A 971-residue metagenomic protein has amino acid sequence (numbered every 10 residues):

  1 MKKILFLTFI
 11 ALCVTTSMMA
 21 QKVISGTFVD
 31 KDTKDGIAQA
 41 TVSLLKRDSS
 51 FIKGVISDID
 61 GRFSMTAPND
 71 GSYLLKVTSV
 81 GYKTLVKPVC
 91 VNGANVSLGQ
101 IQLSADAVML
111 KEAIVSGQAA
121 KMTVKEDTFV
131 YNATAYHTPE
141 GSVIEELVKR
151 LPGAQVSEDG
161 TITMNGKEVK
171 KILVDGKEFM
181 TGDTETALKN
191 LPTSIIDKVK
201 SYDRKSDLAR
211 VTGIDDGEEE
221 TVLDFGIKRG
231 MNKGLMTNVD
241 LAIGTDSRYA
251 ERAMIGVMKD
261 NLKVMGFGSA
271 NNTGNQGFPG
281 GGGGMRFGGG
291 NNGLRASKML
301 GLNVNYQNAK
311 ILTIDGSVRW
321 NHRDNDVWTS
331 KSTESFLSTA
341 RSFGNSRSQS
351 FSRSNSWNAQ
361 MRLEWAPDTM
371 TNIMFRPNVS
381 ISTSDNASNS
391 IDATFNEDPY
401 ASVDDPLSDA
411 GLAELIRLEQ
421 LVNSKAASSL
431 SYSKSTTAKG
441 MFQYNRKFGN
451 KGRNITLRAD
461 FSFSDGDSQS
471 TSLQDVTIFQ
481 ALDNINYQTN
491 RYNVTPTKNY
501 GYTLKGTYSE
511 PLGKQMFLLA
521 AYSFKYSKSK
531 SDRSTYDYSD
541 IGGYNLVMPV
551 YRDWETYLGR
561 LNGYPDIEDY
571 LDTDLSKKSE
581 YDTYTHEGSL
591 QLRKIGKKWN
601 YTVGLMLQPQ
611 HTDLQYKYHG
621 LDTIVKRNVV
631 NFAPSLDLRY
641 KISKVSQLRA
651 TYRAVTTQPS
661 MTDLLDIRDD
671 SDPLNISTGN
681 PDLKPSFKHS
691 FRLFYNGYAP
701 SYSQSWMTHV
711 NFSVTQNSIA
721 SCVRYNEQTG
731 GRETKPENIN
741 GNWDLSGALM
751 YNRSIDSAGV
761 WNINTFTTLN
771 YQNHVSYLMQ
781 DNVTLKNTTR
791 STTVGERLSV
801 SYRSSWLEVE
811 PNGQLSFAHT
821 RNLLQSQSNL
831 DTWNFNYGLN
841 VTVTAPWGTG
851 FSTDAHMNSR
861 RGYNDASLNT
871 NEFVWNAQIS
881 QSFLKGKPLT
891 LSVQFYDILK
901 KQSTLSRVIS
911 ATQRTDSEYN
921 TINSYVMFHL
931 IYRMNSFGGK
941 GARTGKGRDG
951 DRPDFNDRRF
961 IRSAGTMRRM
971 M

Functional and structural regions predicted by a protein language model:
T27-I37: Structural motif
F28, T128-E145, K149-L151, T163-M164 (+4 more regions): Short, polar/charged loop or turn motifs at beta-strand boundaries
V29, T41-L45, T78-Y82, V96-H137 (+4 more regions): Short, acidic, small-residue-rich periplasmic hinge/interaction motif at the N-terminus of Gram-negative outer-membrane
I37-A38, S64-S72: Short Pro-Gly-centered beta-turn/loop motif in secreted/extracellular proteins
L45-S50, S72-P88: A short, solvent-exposed loop/turn motif at the edges and junctions of modular extracellular/periplasmic domains
R47-R62: Short, acidic Ser/Thr/Gly-rich low-complexity loop/linker segments typical of extracellular and cell-surface proteins
T161-A209, V222-R229, L262: Periplasmic plug
G182-T184, K205-S247, N261-M971: Primarily recognizes Gram-negative and organellar outer-membrane beta-barrels
